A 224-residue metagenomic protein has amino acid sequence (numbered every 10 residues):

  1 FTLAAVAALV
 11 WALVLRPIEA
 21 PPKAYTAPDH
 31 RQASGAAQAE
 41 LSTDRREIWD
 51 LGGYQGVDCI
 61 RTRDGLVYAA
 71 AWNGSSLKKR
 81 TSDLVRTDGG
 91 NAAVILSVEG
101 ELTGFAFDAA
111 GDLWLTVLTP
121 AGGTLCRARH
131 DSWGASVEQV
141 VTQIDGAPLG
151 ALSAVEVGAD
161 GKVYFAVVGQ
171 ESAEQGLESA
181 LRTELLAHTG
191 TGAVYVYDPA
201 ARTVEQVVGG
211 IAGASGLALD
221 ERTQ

Functional and structural regions predicted by a protein language model:
T2-Q224: Sequence-structural signature of mature extracellular/luminal beta-sheet repeat domains, prominently beta-propellers
